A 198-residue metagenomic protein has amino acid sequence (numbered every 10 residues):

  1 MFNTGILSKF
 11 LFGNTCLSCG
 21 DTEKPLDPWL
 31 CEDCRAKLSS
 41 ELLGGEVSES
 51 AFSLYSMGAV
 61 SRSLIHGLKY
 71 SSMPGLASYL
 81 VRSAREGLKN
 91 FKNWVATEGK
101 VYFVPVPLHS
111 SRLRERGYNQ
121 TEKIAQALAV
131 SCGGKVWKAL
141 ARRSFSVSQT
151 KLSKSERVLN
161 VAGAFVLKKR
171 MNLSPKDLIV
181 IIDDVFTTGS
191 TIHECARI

Functional and structural regions predicted by a protein language model:
M1-I198: Glycine-rich phosphate/pyrophosphate-handling loop used in enzymes and phosphotransfer proteins
